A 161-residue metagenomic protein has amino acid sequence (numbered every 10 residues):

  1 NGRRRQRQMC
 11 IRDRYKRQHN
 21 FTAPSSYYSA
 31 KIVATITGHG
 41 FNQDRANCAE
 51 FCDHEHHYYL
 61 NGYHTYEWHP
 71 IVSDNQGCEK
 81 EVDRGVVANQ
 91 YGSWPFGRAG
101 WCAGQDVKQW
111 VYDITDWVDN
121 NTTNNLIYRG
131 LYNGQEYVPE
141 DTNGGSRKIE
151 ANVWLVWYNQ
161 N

Functional and structural regions predicted by a protein language model:
N1-I11: Single conserved hydrophobic/aromatic residue that forms the stacking wall/gate of nucleotide- or nucleobase-binding
G2, S25, W117-N121: Surface-exposed coil/turn segments at beta-strand junctions on protein surfaces, enriched
R12-T22, Q109-Y112: Short beta-strands within extracellular/lumenal beta-sheet-rich domains
Y15-K16, V33, T123-N124, Q160-N161: Residue-level recognition of alpha-helix boundary/capping or hinge positions
Q18, S29, D53-E55: Extracellular structured ligand-interaction cores
A23-V33: Extended extracellular/luminal ectodomain segments enriched in beta-structured repeat modules
G38, C48-Q160: Beta-strand-rich ligand-recognition modules
Q43-R45: Beta-strand acidic-aromatic groove motif in beta-rich domains, primarily in extracellular
